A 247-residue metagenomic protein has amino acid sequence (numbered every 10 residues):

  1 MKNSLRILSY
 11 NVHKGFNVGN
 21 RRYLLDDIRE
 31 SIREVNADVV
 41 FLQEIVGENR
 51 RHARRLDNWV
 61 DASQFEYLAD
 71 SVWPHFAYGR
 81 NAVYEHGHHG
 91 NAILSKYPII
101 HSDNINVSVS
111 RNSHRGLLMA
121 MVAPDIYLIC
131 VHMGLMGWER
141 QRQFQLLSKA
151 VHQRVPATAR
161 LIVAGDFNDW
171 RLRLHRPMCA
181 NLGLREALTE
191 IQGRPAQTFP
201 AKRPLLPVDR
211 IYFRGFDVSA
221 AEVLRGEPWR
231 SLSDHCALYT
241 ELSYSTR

Functional and structural regions predicted by a protein language model:
M1-V39, S71, H75-R247: Active-site regions of metal-assisted phosphoester/phosphodiester hydrolases, unifying DNase/endonuclease modules
Y10, Q43-V46: Short loop/turn segments at strand-loop or loop-helix junctions that form parts of catalytic or ligand-binding pockets
V18-R22, E48-V60: Short, flexible/disordered intra-domain loops and linkers
V46-E48, D169-W170: Short "lid" loop at the C-terminus of a central beta-strand within the Rossmann-like core of SAM-dependent
V60-Q64, L68: Extracytoplasmic small-molecule ligand-binding "clamshell" domains of the periplasmic binding protein/Venus flytrap
